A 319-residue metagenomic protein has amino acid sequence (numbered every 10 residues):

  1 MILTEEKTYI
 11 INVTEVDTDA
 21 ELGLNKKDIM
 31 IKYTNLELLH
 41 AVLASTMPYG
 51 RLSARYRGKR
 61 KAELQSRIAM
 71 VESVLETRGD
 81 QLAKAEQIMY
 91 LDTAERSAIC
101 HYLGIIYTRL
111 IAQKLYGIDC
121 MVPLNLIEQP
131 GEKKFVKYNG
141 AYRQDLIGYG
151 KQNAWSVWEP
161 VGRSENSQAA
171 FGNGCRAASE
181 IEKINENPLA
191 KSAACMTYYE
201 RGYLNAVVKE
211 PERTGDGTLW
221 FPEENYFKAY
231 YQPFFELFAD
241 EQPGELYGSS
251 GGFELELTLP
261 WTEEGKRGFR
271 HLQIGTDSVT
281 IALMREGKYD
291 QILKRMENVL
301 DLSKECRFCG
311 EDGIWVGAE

Functional and structural regions predicted by a protein language model:
M1-I31: N-terminal alpha-helical "arm" segments
I31-I111, E297: Interdomain/boundary linker segments immediately adjacent to catalytic/signaling cores
I111-K114, L146-G148: Fungal eukaryote-biased detector of long internal structured cores
K114-Y138: A short acidic/basic microdomain associated with nuclease active sites
Y138-Q144: Short, surface-exposed coil-to-beta transition loops
Q144-N166: Conserved catalytic cores of phosphodiester-cleaving nucleases, focusing on short active-site segments
G162-P222: Catalytic cores of nucleic-acid endonucleases
K209-E319: Extended, charged low-complexity segments that frequently continue into or abut oligomerization scaffolds
